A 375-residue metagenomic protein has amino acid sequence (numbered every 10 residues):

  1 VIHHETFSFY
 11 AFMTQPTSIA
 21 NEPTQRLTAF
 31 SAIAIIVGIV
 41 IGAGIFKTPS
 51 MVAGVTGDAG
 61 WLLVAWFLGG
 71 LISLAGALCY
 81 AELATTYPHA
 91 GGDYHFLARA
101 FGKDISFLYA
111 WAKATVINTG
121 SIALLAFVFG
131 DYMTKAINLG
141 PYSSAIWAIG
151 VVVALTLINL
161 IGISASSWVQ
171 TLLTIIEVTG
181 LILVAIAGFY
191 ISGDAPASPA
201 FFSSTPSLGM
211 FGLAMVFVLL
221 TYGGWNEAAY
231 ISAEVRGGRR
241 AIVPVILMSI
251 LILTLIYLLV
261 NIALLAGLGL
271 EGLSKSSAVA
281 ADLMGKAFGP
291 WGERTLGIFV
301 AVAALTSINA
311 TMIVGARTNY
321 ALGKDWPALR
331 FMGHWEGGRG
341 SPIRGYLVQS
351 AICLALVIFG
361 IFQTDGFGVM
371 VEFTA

Functional and structural regions predicted by a protein language model:
E5-S50, G54-G60, S73-L74, L78-A81 (+2 more regions): Membrane-interface "cap" regions at the ends of multi-pass membrane proteins
S18-P23, L63, I137-S143, T171-I298: Helix-loop-helix junctions that connect adjacent transmembrane segments in multi-pass membrane transporters
S31-I39, N118-G120, G340-Q349: Select subsegments of transmembrane alpha-helices in polytopic membrane proteins, especially boundary-proximal
I33, L62-F67, F107-L108, L125 (+5 more regions): Hydrophobic alpha-helical transmembrane segments
M51-G54, L74-V152, L157-L160, A165 (+2 more regions): Hydrophobic transmembrane alpha-helices that form the core helical bundles of multi-pass secondary transporters
G57-A59, T86-A90, R99-I105, A233-A241 (+3 more regions): Juxtamembrane helix-boundary/capping and inter-helix hinge elements in multi-pass membrane proteins
A65-L68, A136-I163, V178-A185, Y346-A355: Transmembrane alpha-helical segments of multi-pass small-molecule transport proteins
H95-F96, G102, T134-L139, V245-M312 (+1 more regions): TM-loop-TM module centered on a large, flexible mid-protein loop between adjacent transmembrane helices in multi-pass
